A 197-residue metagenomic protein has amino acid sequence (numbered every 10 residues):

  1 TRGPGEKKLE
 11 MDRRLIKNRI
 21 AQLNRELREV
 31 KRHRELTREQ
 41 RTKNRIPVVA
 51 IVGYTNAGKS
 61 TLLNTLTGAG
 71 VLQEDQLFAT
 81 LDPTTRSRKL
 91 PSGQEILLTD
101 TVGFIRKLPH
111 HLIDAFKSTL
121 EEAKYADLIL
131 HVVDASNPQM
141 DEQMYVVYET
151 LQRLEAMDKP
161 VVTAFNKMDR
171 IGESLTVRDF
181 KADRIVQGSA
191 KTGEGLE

Functional and structural regions predicted by a protein language model:
T1-L128: Conserved G1/Walker A P-loop phosphate-binding module
E10, D75, H110, P138-D141 (+1 more regions): Ordered, soluble secondary-structure elements with a strong preference for glycine-centered loop motifs and nearby
V102-I105, A135-Q139, K167-G172, A190-E194: Conserved nucleotide-binding/hydrolysis micro-motifs of P-loop NTPases
L112-N137, E149-A156, S189: Inter-motif core of Ras-like GTPase G domains
H131, T163-F165: Structural beta-sheet core signal
P138-L151, V177-F180: Conserved P-loop NTPase nucleotide-binding/switch module
M157-V162, D169-E197: Canonical P-loop GTPase G-domain recognition
